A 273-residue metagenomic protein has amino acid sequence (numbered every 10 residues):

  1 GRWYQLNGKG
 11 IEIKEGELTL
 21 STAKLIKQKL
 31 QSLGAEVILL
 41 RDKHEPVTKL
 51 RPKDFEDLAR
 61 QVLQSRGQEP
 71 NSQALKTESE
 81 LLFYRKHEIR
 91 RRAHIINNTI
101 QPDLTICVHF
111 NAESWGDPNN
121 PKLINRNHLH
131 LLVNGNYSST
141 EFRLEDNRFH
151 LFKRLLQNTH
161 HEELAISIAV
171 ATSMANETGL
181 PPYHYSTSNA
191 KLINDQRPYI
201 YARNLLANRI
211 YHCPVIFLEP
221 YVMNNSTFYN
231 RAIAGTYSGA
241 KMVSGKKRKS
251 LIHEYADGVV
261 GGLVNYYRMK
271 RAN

Functional and structural regions predicted by a protein language model:
G1-I95, S114, P118, I124-H128 (+2 more regions): Active-site histidine-acidic residue metal-binding/catalytic motifs, centered on HxH/HExxH-like signatures
G16-K24, Q28-S32, R90, H94 (+8 more regions): Solvent-exposed, polar/charged alpha-helical surfaces in well-ordered, non-transmembrane soluble domains, broadly
T19, I106, L218: Divalent metal-coordination and catalytic microenvironments
S32-V37, I100-T105, H212-I216: Loop/turn elements at helix/coil->beta-strand transitions in domains of secreted/extracellular proteins
L33-H44, F83, T105-H109, G116 (+2 more regions): Surface-exposed patches in mature extracellular/periplasmic domains of secreted proteins
I95-N98, P121-L123, L206-R209: A general structural signal for short secondary-structure junctions and capping/turn motifs
H109-N111, Y221: Anionic group-transfer/hydrolysis microenvironments
L132-S139, R143-H161, A165-N273: Active-site-adjacent mobile loop/cap segments within catalytic or ligand-binding domains
